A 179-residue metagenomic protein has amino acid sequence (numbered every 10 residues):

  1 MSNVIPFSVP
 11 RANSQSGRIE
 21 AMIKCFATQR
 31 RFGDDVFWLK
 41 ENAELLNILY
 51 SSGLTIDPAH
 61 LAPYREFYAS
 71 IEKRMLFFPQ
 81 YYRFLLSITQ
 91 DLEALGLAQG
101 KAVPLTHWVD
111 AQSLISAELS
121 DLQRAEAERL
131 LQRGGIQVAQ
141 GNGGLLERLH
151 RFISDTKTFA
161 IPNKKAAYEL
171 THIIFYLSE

Functional and structural regions predicted by a protein language model:
S2-K101, T106-W108: N-terminal alpha-helical scaffold/docking segments in eukaryotic complex subunits
I71-E179: Eukaryote-skewed repeat-based solenoidal scaffolds used as protein-protein interaction platforms, primarily
